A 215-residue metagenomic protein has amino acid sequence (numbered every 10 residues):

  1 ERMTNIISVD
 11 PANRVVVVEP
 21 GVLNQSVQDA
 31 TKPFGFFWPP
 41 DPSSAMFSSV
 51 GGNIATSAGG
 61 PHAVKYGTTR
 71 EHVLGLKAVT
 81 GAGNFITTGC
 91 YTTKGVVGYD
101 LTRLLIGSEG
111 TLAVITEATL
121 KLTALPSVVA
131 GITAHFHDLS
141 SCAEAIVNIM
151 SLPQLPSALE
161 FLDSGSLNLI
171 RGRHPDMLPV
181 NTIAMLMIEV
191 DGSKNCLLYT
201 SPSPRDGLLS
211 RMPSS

Functional and structural regions predicted by a protein language model:
E1: Short basic, glycine-rich beta-strand/loop surfaces that mediate nucleic-acid
N5-E160: FAD-binding subdomain of flavoenzyme oxidoreductases
L122-V128, V180-M187: Short acidic (Asp/Glu) and glycine-rich catalytic loops that position anionic groups and cofactors
L162-S164: Active-site beta-loop-alpha junctions enriched in small/polar residues
N168-P179: Short glycine/threonine-rich loop-to-helix capping motif typified by GTGT followed within a few residues by an Asp-Pro
T182-L198: A conserved active-site cap/scaffold subdomain adjacent to cofactor or substrate pockets
Y199-D206: Conserved small/polar residues in nucleotide/adenosyl-binding loops
S210-S215: Hydrophobic alpha-helical segments, chiefly the membrane-spanning helices and signal/signal-anchor peptides
